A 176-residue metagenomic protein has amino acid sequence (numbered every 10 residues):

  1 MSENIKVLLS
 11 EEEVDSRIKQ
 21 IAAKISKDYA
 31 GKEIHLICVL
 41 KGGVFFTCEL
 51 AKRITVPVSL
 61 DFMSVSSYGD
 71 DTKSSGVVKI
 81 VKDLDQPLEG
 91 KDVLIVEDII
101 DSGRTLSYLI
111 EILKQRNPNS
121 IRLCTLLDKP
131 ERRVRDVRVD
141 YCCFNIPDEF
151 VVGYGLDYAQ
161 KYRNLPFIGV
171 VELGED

Functional and structural regions predicted by a protein language model:
M1-D176: PRPP-associated nucleotide enzymes
